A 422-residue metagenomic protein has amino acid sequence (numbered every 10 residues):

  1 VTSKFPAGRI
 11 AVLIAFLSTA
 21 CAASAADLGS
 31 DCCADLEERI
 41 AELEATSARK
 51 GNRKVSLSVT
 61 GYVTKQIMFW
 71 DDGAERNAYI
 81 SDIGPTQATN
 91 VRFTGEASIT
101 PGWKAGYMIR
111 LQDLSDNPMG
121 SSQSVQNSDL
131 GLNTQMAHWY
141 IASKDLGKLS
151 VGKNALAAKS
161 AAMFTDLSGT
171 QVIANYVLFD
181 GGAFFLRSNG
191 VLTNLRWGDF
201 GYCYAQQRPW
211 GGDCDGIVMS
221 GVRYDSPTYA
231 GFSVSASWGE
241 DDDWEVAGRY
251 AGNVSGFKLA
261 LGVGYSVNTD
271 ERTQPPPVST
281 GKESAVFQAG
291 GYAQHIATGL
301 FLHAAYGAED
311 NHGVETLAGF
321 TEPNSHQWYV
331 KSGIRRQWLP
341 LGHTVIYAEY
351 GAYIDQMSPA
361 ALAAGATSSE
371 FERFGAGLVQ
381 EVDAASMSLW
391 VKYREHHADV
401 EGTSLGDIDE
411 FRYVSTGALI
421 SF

Functional and structural regions predicted by a protein language model:
T2-S24: Gram-negative bacterial Sec-dependent N-terminal signal peptides
A25-K159, I217-V218, V222-T228, G252-N253 (+3 more regions): Beta-barrel outer-membrane channel/assembly domains of diderm bacteria
S58-T60, K104-G106, K148-S150, S233-S235 (+8 more regions): Residue-level detector of the transmembrane beta-barrel scaffold of outer-membrane proteins
Q66, E75-Y79, P118-L130, S150-S235 (+1 more regions): Surface-exposed coil loops of outer-membrane beta-barrel proteins
G73, M119-S121, A161-T170, P275 (+3 more regions): Outer-membrane beta-barrel and related beta-rich outer-membrane complex signature in Gram-negative bacteria
N77, Q123-Q126, L167-V172, G319-P323 (+3 more regions): Flexible, surface-exposed loop regions and adjacent strand-edge segments of Gram-negative outer-membrane beta-barrel
I83-T86, D129-G131, D213-G216, W238-E240 (+4 more regions): Short sequence motifs at beta-strands and strand-loop junctions characteristic of Gram-negative outer-membrane
V246-A376, Q380-E381: Detector for outer-membrane/organellar transmembrane beta-barrel domains, recognizing the amphipathic beta-strand
